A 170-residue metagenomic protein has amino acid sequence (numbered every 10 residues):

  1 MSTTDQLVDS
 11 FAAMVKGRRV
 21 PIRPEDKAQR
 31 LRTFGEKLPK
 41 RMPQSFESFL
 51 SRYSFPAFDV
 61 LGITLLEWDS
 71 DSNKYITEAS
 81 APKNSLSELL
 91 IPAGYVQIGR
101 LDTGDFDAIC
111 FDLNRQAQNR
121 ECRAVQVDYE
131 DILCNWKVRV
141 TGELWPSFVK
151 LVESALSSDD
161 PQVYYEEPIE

Functional and structural regions predicted by a protein language model:
M1-A108, Y164-E170: A surface-exposed partner-binding patch
G99-L101, D112, V127: Structured loops at beta-to-helix junctions and adjacent beta-edge loops in soluble globular domains
F106-Q116: Broad, structure-driven detector of short, well-ordered beta-strand segments within folded domains
Q118-E121: A short, structured beta-strand/loop element
R123-S154: Compact, glycine/acidic-enriched structural inserts
D160: Acidic, metal/cofactor-coordinating or nucleic-acid-engaging core segments within structured domains
